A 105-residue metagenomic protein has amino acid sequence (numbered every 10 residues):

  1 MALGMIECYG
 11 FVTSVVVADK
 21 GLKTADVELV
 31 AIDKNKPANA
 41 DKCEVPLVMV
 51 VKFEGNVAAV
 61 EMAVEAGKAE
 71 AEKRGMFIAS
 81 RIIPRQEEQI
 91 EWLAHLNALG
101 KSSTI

Functional and structural regions predicted by a protein language model:
M1-V48, E54-I105: Long, contiguous binding/interaction regions
